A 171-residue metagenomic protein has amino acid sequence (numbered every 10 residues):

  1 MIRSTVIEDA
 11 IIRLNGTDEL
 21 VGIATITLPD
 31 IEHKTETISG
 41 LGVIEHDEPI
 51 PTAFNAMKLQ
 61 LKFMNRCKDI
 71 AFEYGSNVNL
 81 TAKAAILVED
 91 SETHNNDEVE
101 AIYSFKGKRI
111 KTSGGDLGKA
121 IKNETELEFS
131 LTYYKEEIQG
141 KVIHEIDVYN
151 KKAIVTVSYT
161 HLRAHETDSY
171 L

Functional and structural regions predicted by a protein language model:
M1-T35: Polar/acidic, low-complexity leader/linker segments enriched in S/T/G and N/D
T27-F54: A positional/architectural concept
D47-C67, I121-Y134: Oligomerization/assembly interface segments of phage tail-like spikes and tubes
L59-I110: A contiguous binding-surface segment within folded domains or other stable secondary-structure elements
S91-E137: Short beta-strand and beta-hairpin "edge-sheet" elements
K135-K141, I146-A153: Lipid-handling modules and contact-site tethers
T160-T167: Conserved small/polar residues in nucleotide/adenosyl-binding loops
